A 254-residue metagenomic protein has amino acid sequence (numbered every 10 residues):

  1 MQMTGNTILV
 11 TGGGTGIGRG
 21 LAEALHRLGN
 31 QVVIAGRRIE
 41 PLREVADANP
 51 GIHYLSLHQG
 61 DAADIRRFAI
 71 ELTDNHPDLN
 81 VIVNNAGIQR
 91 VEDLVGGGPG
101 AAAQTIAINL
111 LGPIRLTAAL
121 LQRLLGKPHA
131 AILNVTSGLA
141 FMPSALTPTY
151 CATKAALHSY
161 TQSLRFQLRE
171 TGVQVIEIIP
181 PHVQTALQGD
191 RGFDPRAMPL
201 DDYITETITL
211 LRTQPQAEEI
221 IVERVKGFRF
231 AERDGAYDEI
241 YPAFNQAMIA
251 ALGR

Functional and structural regions predicted by a protein language model:
G12-G16: Conserved glycine-rich cofactor-binding loop
A48-A63: Rossmann-fold cofactor-recognition segment
N85-R90: Conserved NAD(P)H cofactor-binding loop of Rossmann-fold oxidoreductase domains
D93-Q104: Substrate-binding pocket helix/loop in short-chain dehydrogenase/reductase
T117, T153: Active-site helix of classical SDR
S137: Residue(s) in the substrate-gating loop at a strand-loop-helix junction that position the organic substrate next
S159, S163-R224: SDR active-site lid
